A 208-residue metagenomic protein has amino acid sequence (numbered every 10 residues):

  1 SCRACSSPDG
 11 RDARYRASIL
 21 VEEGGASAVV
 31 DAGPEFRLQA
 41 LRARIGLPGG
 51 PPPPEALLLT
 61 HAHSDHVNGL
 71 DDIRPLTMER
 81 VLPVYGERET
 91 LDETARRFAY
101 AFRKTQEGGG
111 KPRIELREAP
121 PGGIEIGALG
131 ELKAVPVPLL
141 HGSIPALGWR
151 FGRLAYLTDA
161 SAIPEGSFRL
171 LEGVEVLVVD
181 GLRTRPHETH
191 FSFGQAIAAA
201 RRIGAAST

Functional and structural regions predicted by a protein language model:
S1-L157: Binuclear metal-dependent hydrolase catalytic cores
A162-T208: Cap/insert and terminal regions of metallo-dependent hydrolase folds
